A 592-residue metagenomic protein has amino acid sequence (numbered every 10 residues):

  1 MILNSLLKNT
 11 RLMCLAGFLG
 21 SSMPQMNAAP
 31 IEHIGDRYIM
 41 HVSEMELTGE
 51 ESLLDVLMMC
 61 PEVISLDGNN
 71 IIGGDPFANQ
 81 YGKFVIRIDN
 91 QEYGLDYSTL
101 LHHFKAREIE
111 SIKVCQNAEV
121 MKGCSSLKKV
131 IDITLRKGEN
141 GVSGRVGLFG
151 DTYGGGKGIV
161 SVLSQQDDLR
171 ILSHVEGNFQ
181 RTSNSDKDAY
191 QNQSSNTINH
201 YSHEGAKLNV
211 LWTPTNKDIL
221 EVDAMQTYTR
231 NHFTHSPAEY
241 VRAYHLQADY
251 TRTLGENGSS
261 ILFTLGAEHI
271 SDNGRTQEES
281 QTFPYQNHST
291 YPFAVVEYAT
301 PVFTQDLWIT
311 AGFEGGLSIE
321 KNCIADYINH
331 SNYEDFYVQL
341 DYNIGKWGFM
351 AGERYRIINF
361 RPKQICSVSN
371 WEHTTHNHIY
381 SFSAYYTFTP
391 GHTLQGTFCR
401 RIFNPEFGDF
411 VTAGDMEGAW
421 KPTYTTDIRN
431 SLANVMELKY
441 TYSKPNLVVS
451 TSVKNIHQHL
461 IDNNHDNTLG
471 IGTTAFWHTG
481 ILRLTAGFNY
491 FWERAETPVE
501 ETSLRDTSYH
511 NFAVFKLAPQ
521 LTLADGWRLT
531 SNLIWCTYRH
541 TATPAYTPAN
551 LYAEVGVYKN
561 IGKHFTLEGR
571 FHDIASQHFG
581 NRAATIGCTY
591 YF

Functional and structural regions predicted by a protein language model:
A29-I34, I39, L54-Y93: Extracytoplasmic beta-strand/coil segments of soluble accessory domains associated with Gram-negative outer-membrane
L53-V56, I71-D75, I86-R87, T99 (+3 more regions): N-terminal periplasmic accessory domains that precede and gate Gram-negative outer-membrane beta-barrel machines
Q91-N117: Short acidic/polar hinge/loop motifs at secondary-structure boundaries that mediate gating or recognition
G123-I131, E139-S185, Y201-E204: Outer-membrane beta-barrel translocator/receptor signature
K129, T134-R145, S185, T264-R275 (+4 more regions): Surface-exposed extracellular loop regions of Gram-negative outer-membrane beta-barrel proteins
Q180-K207, L211-T213, K217-Y291, S318-E320 (+4 more regions): Flexible loop and strand-edge segments within Gram-negative outer membrane beta-barrel domains
V241-A243, N370-H373, P390-T393, R401-S450 (+2 more regions): Outer-membrane beta-barrel signature, preferentially recognizing the C-terminal barrel domain of Gram-negative
K439, G580-F592: Outer-membrane beta-barrel "beta-signal"
